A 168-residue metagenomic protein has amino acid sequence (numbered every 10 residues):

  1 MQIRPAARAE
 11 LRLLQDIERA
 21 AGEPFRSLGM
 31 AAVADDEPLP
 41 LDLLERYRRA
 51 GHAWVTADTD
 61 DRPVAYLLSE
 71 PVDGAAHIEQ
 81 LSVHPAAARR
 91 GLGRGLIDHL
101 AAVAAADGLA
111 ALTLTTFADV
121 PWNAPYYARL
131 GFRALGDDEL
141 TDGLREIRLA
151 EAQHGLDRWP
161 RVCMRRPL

Functional and structural regions predicted by a protein language model:
M1-I3: Extreme N-terminal starter segment of soluble prokaryotic enzymes
R8-L11, Q15-A86, I97-H99, V103 (+5 more regions): Acetyl-CoA-dependent GNAT
L41-L44, R148-G155: Short, P/G- and charge-enriched loop/turn segments at secondary-structure junctions
H84-A86, R90, A118-D119: Active-site acidic-Proline motif in GNAT/NAT acetyltransferases
R94: Residues forming the Rossmann-fold NAD(P)(H) cofactor-binding site
A104-F117: Conserved GNAT acetyl-CoA-binding A-motif
L114-N123, L140-R145: Conserved beta-strand-loop-alpha-helix junction that forms the acyl-donor binding cleft
Y126-Y127, F132: Conserved active-site tyrosine of GNAT-family acetyltransferases
